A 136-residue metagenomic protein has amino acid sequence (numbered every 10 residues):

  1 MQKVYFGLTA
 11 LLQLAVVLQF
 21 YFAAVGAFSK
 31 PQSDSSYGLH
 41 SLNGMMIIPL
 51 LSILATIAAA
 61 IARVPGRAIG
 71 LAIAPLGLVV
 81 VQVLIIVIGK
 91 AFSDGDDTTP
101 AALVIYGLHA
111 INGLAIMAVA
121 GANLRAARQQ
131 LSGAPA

Functional and structural regions predicted by a protein language model:
M1-A136: Polytopic transmembrane helical bundles with strong interfacial aromatic enrichment
